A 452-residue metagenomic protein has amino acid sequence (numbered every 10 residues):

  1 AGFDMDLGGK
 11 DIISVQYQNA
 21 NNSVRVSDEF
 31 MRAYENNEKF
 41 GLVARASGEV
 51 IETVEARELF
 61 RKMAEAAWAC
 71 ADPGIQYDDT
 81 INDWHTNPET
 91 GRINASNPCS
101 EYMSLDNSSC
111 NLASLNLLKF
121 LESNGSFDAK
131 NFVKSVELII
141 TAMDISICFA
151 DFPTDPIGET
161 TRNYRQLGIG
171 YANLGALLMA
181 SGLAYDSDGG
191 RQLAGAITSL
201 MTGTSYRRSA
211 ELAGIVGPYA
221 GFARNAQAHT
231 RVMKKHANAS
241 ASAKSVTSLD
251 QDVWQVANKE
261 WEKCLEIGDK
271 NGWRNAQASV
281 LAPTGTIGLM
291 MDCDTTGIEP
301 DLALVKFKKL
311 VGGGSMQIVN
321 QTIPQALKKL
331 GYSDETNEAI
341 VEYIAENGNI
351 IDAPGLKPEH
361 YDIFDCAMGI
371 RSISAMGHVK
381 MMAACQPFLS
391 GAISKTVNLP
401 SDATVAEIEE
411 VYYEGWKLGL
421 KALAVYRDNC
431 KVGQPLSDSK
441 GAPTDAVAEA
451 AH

Functional and structural regions predicted by a protein language model:
A1-S135, I145-R162, L183, Q192-A194 (+4 more regions): Active-site cavity-forming subdomains of large catalytic enzyme subunits
E65, D72-I75, S109, Y164-I169 (+5 more regions): Beta-sheet entry/capping signal
E101-M103, M143, I147-C148, G214 (+4 more regions): Catalytic alpha/beta core of large soluble enzyme barrels
S108-N111, L167-N173, M201, V319 (+2 more regions): Catalytic-loop motifs flanking and including active-site residues across diverse enzymes
I140-S146, T160-G182, P283, I350: Core structural elements
Y171-A176, S205-S209, I323, I393 (+1 more regions): Extended, hydrophobic alpha-helical segments in both membrane/secreted and soluble proteins
D186: Short, positively charged, Gly/Tyr-enriched micro-motifs that form contact patches at catalytic or ligand/partner
G189: Ferredoxin-type iron-sulfur electron-transfer modules in oxidoreductases and energy-metabolism complexes
